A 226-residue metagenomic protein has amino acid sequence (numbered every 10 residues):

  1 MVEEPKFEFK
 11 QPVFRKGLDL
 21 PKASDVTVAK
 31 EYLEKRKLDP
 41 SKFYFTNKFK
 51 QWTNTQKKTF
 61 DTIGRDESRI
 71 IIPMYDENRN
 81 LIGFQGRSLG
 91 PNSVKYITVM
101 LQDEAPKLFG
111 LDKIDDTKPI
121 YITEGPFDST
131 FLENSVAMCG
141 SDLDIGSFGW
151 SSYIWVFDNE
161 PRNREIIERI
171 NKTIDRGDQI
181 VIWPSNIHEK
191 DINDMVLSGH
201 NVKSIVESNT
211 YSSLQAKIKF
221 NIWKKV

Functional and structural regions predicted by a protein language model:
M1-I71, Y75-N78, R176, N209-V226: TOPRIM metal-binding catalytic domain and adjacent DNA-binding surface shared by DnaG-type primases
A29, L143-I145, R162-R164, H188-K190: Short gly/pro/ser/thr-enriched loop/turn and capping motifs at secondary-structure boundaries
W52-S152, I166-I167: Phosphate-handling DNA/RNA-contact segment within nucleic-acid enzymes
I122, S151-R162, I166, I182-S185: Acidic beta-strand-to-loop metal/phosphate-binding motif
S135-S141, G177-H188: RNase H-like polynucleotidyl transferase catalytic core
G149-I154, D191-S204: Short, surface-exposed amphipathic charged segments that create phosphate/polyanion-binding patches used for binding
R164-R176: Short, aromatic/basic amphipathic alpha-helical patches
